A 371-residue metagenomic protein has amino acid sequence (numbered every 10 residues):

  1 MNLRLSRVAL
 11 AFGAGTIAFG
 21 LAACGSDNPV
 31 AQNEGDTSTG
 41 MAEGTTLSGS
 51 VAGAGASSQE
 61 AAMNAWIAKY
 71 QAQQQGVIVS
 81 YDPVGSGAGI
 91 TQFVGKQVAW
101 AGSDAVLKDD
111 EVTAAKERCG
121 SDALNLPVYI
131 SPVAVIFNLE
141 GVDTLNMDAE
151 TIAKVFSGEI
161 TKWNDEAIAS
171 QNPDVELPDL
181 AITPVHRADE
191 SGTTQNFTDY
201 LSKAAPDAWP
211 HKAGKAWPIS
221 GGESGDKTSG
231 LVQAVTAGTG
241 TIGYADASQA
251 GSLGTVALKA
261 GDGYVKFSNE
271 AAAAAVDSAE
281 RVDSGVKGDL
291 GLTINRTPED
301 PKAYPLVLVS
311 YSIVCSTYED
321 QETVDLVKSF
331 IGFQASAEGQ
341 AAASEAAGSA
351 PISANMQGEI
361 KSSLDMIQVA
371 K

Functional and structural regions predicted by a protein language model:
M1-F12: Bacterial N-terminal signal peptides that target proteins for export
N2, S26, E43-S48, V175-L180 (+1 more regions): Extracellular/periplasmic juxtamembrane helices and adjacent flexible linkers that interface with membrane partners
F19-A23: C-terminal motif of bacterial Sec signal peptides marking the signal peptidase cleavage site
D27-A169, V232-A234, A245-G251: N-terminal segment of the mature folded domain
N64-G76, V94-V98, V106, F137-G141 (+9 more regions): Sec-exported extracytoplasmic/periplasmic mature domains
P132-I136, V142-V232: Extracytoplasmic ligand-binding site segments that recognize negatively charged/polar headgroups
E190-R281: Ligand-binding pocket segment of bilobal, Venus flytrap-like solute-binding proteins
D262-D325: C-terminal lobe and pocket-closing loops of periplasmic/extracytoplasmic Venus-flytrap solute-binding proteins
